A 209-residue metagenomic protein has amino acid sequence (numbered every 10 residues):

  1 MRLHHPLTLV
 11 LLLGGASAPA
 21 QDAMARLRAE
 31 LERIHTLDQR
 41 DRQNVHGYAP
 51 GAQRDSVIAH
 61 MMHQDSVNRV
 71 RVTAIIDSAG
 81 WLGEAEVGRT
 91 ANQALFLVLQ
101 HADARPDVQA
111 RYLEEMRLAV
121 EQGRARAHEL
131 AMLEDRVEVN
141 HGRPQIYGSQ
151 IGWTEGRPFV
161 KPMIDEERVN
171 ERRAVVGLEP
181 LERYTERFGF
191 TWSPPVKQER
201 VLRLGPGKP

Functional and structural regions predicted by a protein language model:
M1-L7: Bacterial N-terminal signal peptides that target proteins for export
V10-P19: Hydrophobic h-region of N-terminal signal peptides that target proteins for export in Gram-negative bacteria
G14, S66, E166-E167: A generic "functional-site adjacency" signal
P19-E32, P195-P209: Basic/polar N-terminal segments that are highly enriched at the extreme N-terminus, encompassing both cleavable
Q21-G142: N-terminal helix-rich structural modules
Q93-E199, L204-P206: Mature-region segments of soluble proteins
